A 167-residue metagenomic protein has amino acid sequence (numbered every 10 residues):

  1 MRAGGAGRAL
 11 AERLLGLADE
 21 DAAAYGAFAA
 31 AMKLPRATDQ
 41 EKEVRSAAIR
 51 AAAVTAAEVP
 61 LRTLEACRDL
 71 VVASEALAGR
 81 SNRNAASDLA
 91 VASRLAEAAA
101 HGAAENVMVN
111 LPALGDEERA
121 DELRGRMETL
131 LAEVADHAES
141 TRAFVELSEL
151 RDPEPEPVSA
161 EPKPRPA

Functional and structural regions predicted by a protein language model:
M1-A167: Conserved, well-structured ligand/cofactor-binding cores
